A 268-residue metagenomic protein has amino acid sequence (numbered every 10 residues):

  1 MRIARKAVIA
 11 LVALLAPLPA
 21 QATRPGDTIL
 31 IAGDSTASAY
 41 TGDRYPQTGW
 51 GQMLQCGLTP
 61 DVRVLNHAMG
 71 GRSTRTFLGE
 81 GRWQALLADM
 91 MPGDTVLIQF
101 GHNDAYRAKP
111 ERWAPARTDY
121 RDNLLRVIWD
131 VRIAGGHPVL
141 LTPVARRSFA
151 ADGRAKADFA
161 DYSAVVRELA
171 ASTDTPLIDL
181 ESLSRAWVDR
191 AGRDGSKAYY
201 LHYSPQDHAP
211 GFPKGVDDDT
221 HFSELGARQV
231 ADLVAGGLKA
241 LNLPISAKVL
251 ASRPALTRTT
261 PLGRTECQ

Functional and structural regions predicted by a protein language model:
M1-V8: Bacterial N-terminal signal peptides that target proteins for export
V8-P17: Bacterial N-terminal signal peptides
Q21-M69, Q84-V96: Serine-esterase "nucleophile elbow" of acetyl-processing enzymes
S38-T48, A68-F77, Y106-A116: Acidic/histidine-rich helix-loop elements that form or flank divalent-metal/phosphate-binding sites at the catalytic
G57, V64-N66, L125, V249-P254: Short, conserved aromatic-histidine micro-motifs
M69-T74, S148, S252-T257: Acidic helix-start/capping segments at beta-turn-to-alpha-helix junctions
G81-A251, G263-C267: Alpha-helical cap/lid subdomain in secreted, periplasmic, or secretory-pathway luminal O-acyl-processing enzymes
T257-T259, C267-Q268: Glycine-rich phosphate-binding loop of ATP-dependent small-molecule kinases
